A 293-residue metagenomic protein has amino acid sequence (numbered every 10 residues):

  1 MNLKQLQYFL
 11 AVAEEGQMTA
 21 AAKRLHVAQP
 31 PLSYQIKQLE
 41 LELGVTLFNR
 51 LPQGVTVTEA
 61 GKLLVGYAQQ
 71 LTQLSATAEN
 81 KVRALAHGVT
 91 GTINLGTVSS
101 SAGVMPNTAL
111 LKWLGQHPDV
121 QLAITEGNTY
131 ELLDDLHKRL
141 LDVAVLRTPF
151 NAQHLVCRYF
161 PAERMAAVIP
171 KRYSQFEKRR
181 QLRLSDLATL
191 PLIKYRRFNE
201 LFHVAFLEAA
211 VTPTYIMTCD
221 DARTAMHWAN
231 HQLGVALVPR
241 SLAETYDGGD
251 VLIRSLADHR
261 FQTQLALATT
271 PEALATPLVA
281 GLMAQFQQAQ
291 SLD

Functional and structural regions predicted by a protein language model:
L10-A28: Short helix-boundary/capping micro-motifs
Q29-P30, Y34, N80, A86-H117 (+2 more regions): N-terminal winged-helix
E40-E59: A short LG(V/I)-centered, amphipathic sequence patch enriched for acidic residue(s) preceding the LG motif
E42-L43, L64-A86: Alpha-helical linker/hinge and terminal dimerization helices associated with HTH transcriptional regulators
L85, T108-K112, T129-I169, K178 (+2 more regions): Short beta-strand-centered segments that line the small-molecule binding cleft or hinge of alpha/beta clamshell
M105, K171, V251-D293: A late-sequence structural motif
N128-L141, L146-R147, F198-L252: Hydrophobic hinge/microswitch elements
T189-A210, A275-M283: Secondary-structure junction motif
